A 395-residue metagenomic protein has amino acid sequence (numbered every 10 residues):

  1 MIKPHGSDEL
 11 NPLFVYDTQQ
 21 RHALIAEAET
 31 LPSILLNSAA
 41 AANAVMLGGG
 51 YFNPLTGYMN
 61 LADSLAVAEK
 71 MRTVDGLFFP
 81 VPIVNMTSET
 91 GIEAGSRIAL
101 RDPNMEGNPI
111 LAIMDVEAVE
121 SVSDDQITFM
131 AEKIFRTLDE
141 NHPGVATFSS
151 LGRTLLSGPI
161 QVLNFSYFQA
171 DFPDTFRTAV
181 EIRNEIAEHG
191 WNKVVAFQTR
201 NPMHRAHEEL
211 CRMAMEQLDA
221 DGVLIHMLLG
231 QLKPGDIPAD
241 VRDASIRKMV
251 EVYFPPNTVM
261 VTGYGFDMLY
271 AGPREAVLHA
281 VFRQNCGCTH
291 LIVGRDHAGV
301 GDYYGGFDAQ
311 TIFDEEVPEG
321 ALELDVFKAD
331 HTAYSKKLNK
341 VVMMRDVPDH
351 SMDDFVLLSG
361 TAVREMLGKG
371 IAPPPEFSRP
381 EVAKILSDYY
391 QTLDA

Functional and structural regions predicted by a protein language model:
M1-A395: Active-site cores that bind ATP or allylic diphosphates and position pyrophosphate for catalysis
